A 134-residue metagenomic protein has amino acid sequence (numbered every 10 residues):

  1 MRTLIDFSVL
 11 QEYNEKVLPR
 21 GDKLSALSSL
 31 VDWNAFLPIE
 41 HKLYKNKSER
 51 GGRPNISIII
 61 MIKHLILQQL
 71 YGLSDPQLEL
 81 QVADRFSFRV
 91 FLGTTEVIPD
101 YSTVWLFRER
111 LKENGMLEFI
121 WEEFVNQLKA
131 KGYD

Functional and structural regions predicted by a protein language model:
M1-A35: Charged, often Cys/His-bearing segments associated with DNA-binding zinc-finger transcription factors
P19-D22, V31, A35, L73 (+3 more regions): Generic recognition of stable, solvent-exposed alpha-helical segments in well-folded globular domains
D22, E40, H64, L78 (+2 more regions): Short, conserved catalytic/metal-binding motifs centered on acidic residues
L24-I66, L70: Basic, short loop/linker segments at the boundary and entry of helix-turn-helix/winged-helix-like folds
H41, K45, A83-D84, E109 (+1 more regions): Short amphipathic alpha-helical surface patches that mediate protein-protein
I60, Q81-D84: Non-catalytic DNA-binding core/recognition domains of DNA-processing enzymes
L73-Q81, F88-Y101, Y133: Short, flexible active-site-proximal loops enriched in glycine and acidic residues
T95-D134: Active-site- or DNA-interface-adjacent structural scaffold in DNA-acting proteins
